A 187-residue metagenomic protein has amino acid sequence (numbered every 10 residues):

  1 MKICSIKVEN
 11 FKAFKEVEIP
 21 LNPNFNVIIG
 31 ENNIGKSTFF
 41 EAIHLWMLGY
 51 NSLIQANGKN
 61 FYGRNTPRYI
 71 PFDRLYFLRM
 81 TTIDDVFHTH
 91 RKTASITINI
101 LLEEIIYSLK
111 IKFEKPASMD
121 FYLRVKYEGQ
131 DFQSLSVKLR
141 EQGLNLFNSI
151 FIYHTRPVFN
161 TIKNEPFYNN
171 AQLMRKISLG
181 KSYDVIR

Functional and structural regions predicted by a protein language model:
M1, F14, R91-S95, I106 (+1 more regions): A general secondary-structure signal for short beta-strands and their flanking turns/coil in non-transmembrane regions
M1-G49, A56-T66: Pre-Walker A-like glycine/lysine-rich segment at the N-terminus of P-loop NTPase domains
N10, H88, E141-Q142: Short secondary-structure boundary/capping segments within folded domains
E16, I29, S108, N160-I162: Short acidic, gly/pro-rich beta-turn/loop elements at beta-sheet edges and active-site/ligand-binding grooves
P23, V27-G30, L48-S52, A56 (+1 more regions): Accessory nucleic-acid engagement/destabilization modules that flank
S37, L48, Y107, F159-T161: Short catalytic/ligand-binding loop motif for oxyanion handling, primarily in non-cytosolic enzymes, centered on
A42-I106: Conserved P-loop NTP-binding catalytic core
K110, E114-R187: Coupling/switch segment of ABC-type P-loop NTPase heads
